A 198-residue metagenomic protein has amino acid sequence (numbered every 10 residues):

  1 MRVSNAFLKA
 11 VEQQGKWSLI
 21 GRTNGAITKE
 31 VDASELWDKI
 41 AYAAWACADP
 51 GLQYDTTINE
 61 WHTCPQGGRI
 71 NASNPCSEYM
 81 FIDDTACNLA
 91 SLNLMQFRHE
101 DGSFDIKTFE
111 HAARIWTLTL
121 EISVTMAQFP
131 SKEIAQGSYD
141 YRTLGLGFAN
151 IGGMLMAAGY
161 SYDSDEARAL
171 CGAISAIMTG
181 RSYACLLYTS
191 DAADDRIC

Functional and structural regions predicted by a protein language model:
V3-E30, E35-L36: Polar, glycine-rich mid-to-C-terminal structural blocks that act as macromolecule-binding/assembly scaffolds
N5, K9, A41-Y42, K107: Long, well-ordered alpha/beta core segments of mature domains
A44-A158: Function-dense linear segments that define catalytic or interfacial modules in macromolecule-processing proteins
A112, A184-S190: A structural-propensity feature for long, helix-poor, extended segments
F148-N150, S182, L186: Extended, hydrophobic alpha-helical segments in both membrane/secreted and soluble proteins
A157-E166: Glycine-rich phosphate/pyrophosphate-binding loops and their adjacent beta-strand/loop elements at enzyme active sites
D165-Y183: Short secondary-structure subsegments characteristic of cysteine-rich extracellular domains
Y188-C198: Single conserved hydrophobic/aromatic residue that forms the stacking wall/gate of nucleotide- or nucleobase-binding
